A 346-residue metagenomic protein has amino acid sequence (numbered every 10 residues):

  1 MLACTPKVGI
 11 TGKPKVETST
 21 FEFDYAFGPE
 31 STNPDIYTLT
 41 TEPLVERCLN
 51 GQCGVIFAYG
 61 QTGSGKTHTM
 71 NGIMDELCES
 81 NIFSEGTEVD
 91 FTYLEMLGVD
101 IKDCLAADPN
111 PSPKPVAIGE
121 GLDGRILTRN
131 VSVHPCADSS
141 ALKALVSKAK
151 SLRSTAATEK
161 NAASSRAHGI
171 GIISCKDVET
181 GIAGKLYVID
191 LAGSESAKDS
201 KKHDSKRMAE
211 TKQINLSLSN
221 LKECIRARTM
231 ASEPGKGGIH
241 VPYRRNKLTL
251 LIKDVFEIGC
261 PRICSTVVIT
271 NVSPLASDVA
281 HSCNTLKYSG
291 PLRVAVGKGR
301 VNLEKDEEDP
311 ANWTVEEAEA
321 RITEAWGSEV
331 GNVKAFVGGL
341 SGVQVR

Functional and structural regions predicted by a protein language model:
M1-T38: Charged, amphipathic alpha-helical linker segments immediately N-terminal to NTP-binding catalytic cores
E30-P34, N130-C136, N161, K198-L216 (+1 more regions): Flexible beta-alpha connector loops of hexameric P-loop NTPases
T38-L49: Pre-Walker A adenine-sensing motif
L49-T180, Y243-L250, T266, S273: Conserved nucleotide-state-sensing and coupling region of NTP-binding domains
G65-T67, V99-L105, S196-D199, G235 (+1 more regions): Switch/connector loops and helix/strand junctions flanking conserved nucleotide-binding motifs in nucleotide-processing
K185-H203: Switch II (G3) loop of P-loop NTPases
N302-G338: Sterile Alpha Motif
F336-R346: A short amphipathic alpha-helix within small helical-bundle interaction modules
